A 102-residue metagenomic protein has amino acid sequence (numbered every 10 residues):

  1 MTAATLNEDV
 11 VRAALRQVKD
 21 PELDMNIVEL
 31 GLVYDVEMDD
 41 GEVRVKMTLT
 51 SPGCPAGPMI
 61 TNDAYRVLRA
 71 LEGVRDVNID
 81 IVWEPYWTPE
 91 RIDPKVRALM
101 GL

Functional and structural regions predicted by a protein language model:
M1-L102: Domain-level signature for proteins that mediate thiol-based redox and metal-cofactor handling
